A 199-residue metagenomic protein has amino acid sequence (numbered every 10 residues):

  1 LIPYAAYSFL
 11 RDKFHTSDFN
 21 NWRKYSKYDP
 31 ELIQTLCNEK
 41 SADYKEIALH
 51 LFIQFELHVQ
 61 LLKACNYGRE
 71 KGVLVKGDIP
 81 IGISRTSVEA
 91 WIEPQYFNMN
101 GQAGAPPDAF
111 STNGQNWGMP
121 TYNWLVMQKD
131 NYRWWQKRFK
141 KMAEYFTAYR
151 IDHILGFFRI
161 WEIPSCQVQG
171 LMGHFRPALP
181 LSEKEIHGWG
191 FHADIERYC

Functional and structural regions predicted by a protein language model:
L1-H58, G82-C199: Alpha-amylase-like alpha-glycosidases and glucanotransferases acting on alpha-linked glucans and related
Y7, G68, D78: Conserved hydrophobic/aromatic pocket- or pore-lining residues that grip, position, or stack substrates in active sites
L57-E70, L74: Active-site pocket-lining segments that scaffold enzyme catalytic pockets across diverse folds
G72-K76, A148-R150: Structural preference for beta-strand elements that scaffold enzyme active sites
